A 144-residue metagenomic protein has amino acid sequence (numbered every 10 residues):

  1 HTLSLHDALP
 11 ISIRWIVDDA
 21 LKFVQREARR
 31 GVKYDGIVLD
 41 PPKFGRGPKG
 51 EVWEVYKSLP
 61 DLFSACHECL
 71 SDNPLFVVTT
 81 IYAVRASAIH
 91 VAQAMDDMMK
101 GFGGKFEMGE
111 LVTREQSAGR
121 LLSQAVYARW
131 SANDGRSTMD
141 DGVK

Functional and structural regions predicted by a protein language model:
T2-L3, D7-L9: Short, small-residue-biased leader/transition segments that mark boundaries at the very start of proteins
I11-D19: Conserved SAM-binding strand-loop segment of SAM-dependent methyltransferases
V17, Y34-A65: Mobile active-site "lid"/loop adjacent to the S-adenosyl-L-methionine
Q25-G36: A short acidic, Gly/Pro-enriched loop at the edge of an enzyme's catalytic core that lines a small-molecule cofactor
R26-A28, P48-G50, I89-H90: Short, well-ordered secondary-structure micro-motifs
L70-D72: Helix-to-beta-strand junctions that scaffold the AdoMet/dcAdoMet cofactor pocket in Class I SAM-dependent enzymes
P74-D134, V143-K144: C-terminal catalytic and target-recognition region of SAM-dependent MTase-like enzymes, primarily methyltransferases
